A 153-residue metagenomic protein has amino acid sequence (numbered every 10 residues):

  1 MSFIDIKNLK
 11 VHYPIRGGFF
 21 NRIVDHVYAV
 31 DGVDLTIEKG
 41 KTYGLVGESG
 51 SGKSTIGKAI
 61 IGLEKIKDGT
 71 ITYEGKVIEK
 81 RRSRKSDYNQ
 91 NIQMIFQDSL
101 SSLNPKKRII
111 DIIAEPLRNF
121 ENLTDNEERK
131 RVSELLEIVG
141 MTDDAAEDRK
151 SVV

Functional and structural regions predicted by a protein language model:
P14-I23, K65, K80-R82, I109-E127 (+1 more regions): ABC-type ATPase nucleotide-binding domains, specifically the catalytic core motifs of the NBD
V46-E48: The feature captures the beta-strand-to-loop junction immediately N-terminal to the Walker
S51, S151-V153: Conserved small/polar residues in nucleotide/adenosyl-binding loops
I61: Helix-to-loop junction immediately C-terminal to a conserved catalytic motif
G69-K80, Y88: Conserved ABC transporter NBD signature motif
S99-I113: Conserved catalytic motifs of ABC-family nucleotide-binding domains
E127-A145: Conserved ABC ATPase "signature" region
